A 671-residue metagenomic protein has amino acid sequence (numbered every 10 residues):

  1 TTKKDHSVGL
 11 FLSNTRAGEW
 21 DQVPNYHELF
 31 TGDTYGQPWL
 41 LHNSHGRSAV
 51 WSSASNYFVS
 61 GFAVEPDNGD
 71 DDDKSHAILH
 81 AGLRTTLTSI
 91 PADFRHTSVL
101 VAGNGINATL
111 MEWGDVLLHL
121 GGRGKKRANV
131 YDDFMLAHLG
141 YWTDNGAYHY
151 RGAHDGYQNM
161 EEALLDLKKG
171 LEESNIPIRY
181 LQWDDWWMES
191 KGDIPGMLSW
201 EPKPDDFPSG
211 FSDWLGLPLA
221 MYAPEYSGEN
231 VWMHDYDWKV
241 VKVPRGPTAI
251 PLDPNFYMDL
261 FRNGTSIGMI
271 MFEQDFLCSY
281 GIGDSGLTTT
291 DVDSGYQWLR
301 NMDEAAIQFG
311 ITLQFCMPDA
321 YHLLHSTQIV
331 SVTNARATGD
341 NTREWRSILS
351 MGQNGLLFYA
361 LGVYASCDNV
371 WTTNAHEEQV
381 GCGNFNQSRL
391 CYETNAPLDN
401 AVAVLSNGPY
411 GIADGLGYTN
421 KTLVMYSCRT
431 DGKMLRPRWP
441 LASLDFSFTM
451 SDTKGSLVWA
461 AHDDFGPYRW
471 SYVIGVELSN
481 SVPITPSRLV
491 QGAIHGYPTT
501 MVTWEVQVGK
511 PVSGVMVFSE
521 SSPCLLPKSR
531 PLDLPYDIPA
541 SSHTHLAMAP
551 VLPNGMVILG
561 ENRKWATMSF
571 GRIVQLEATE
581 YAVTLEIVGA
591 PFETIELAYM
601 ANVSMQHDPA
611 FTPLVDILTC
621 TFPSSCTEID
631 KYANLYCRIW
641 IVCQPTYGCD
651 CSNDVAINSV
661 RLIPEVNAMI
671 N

Functional and structural regions predicted by a protein language model:
T1-Y180, L198-D206, P218, M271: Carbohydrate-recognition beta-sandwich/jelly-roll modules in extracellular/periplasmic carbohydrate-active proteins
F11-T15, Y26-H27, E172-P409, D414-G417 (+1 more regions): Aromatic- and carboxylate-enriched substrate-binding clefts and catalytic-loop regions of carbohydrate-active enzymes
D132-F134, E161, K169, Y418-L435 (+1 more regions): Short linear, low-complexity motifs centered on an aromatic residue
T312, N400-I412, G417-F446, P539-L559: Aromatic- and carboxylate-lined catalytic core of secreted/periplasmic carbohydrate-active enzymes
A403-G411, F448-T500, W504, H543-P553 (+2 more regions): Carbohydrate-binding surface patches
G492-P511, M600-S624: Solvent-exposed beta-hairpin/edge-strand motifs
F518-V574, E593-L597, S625-N671: C-terminal beta-strand-rich structural cap/linker in extracellular carbohydrate-active enzymes
